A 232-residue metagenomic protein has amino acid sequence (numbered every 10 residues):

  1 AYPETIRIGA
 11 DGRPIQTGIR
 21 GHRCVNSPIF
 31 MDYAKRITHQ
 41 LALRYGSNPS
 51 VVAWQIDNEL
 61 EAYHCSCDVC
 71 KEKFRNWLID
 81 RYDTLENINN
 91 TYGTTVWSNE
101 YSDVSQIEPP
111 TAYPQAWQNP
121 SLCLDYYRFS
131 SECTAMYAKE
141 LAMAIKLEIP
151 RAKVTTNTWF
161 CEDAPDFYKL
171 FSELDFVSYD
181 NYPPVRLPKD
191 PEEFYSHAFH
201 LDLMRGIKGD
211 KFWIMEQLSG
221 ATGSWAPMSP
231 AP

Functional and structural regions predicted by a protein language model:
A1-P3, W225-A226: Short secondary-structure transition/capping segments
Y2-F176, D180-H197: Polysaccharide-binding and catalytic clefts of secreted carbohydrate-active enzymes
V104-I107, R151, Y182-P232: Carbohydrate-binding surfaces of carbohydrate-active enzymes
